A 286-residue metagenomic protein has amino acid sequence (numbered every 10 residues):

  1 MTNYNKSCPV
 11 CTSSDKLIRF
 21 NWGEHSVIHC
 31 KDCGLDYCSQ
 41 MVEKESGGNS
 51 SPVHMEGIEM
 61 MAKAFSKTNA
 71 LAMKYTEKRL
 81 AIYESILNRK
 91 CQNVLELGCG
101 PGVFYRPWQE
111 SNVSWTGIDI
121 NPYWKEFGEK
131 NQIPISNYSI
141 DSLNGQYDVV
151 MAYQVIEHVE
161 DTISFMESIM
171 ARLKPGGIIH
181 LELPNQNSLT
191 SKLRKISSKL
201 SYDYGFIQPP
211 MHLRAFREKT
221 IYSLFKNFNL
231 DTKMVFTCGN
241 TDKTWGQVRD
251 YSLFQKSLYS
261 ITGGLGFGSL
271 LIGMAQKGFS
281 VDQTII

Functional and structural regions predicted by a protein language model:
M1-Y153, T162-M166, F236-C238, K243-S252 (+2 more regions): Conserved N-terminal segment of class I S-adenosyl-L-methionine
P9-K16, L213, E218-T237: A SAM-dependent methyltransferase catalytic signature shared across enzymes that methylate proteins
T116, H180-E182: A structural signal for isolated positions on well-ordered beta-strands in alpha/beta enzyme cores
Q154, H158, H212: Histidine-centered divalent metal-coordination motifs
I163-I178: A short glycine-rich, Lys/Arg-flanked "PGG" loop and its adjoining helix->strand segment in the class I
P184-R214, K219-L224, N240-D242, Q247: Short, glycine-/aromatic-enriched active-site segment of Class I SAM-dependent methyltransferases
S191, S198, Y202, Q255-S269: Short hydrophobic helices that act as membrane-entry/anchoring signals
